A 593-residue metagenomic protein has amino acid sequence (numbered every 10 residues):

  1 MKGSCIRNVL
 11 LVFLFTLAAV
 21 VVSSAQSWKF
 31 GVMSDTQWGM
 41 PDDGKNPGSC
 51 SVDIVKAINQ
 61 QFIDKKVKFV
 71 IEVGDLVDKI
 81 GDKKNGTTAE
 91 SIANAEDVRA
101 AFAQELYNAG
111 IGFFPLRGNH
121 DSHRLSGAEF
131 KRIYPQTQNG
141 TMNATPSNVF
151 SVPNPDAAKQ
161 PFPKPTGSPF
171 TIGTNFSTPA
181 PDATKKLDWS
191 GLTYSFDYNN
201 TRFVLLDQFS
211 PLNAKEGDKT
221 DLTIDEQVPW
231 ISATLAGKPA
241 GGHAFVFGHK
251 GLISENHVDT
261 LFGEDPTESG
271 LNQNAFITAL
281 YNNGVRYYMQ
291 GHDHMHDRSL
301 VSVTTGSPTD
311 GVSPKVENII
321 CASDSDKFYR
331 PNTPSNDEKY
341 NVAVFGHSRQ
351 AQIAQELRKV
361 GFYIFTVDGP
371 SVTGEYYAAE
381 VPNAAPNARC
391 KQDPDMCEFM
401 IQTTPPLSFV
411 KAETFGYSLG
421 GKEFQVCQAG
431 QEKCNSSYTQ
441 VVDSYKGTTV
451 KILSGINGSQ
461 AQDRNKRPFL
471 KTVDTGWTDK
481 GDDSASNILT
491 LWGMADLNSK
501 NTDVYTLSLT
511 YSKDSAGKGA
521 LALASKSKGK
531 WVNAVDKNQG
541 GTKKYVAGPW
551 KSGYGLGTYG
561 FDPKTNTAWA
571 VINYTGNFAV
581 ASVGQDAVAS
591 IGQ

Functional and structural regions predicted by a protein language model:
V9-V20: Bacterial N-terminal signal peptides
S24-I92: N-terminal active-site segment of His-dependent metallophosphoesterases
D35, G74-D75, G118-N119, H249 (+1 more regions): Active-site glycine-centered loops adjacent to acidic/histidine catalytic or metal-binding residues that shape
V73, K238-H257: Short acidic, glycine-rich surface-loop motifs adjacent to enzyme active sites
G81-A240, G263-G270, A275-F276, Y281 (+3 more regions): Extended active-site neighborhood of metal-dependent phosphoesterases/phosphodiesterases
A343-I456: A short C-terminal boundary segment appended to hydrolase-like catalytic domains
R464-Q539: Proteolytic processing hotspots in large secreted/extracellular or virion-associated proteins and select intracellular
S515-K518, K526-I591: Proteolytic cleavage junctions
